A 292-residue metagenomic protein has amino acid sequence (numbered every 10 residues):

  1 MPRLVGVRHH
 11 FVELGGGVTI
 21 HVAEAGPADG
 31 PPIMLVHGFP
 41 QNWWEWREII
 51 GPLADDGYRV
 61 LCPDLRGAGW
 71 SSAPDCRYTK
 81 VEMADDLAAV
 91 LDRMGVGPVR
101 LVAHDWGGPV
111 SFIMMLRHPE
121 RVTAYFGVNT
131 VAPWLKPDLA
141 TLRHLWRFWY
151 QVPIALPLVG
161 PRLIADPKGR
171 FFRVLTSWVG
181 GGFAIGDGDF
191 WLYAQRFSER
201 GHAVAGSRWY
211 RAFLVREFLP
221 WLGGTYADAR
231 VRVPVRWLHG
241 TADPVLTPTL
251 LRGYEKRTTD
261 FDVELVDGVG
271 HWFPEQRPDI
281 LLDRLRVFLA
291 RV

Functional and structural regions predicted by a protein language model:
M1-E13, V18-I20, A25, P32 (+6 more regions): Flexible "cap/lid" subdomain of the alpha/beta-hydrolase fold that forms the substrate-access gate
E24-W70: Conserved HGGG/HGGXW glycine-rich cap/lid loop of the alpha/beta-hydrolase fold
V269: Conserved short acidic donor-positioning loop in nucleotide-sugar-dependent glycosyltransferases
V287-V292: Generic C-terminal helix-cap and adjacent flexible tail
